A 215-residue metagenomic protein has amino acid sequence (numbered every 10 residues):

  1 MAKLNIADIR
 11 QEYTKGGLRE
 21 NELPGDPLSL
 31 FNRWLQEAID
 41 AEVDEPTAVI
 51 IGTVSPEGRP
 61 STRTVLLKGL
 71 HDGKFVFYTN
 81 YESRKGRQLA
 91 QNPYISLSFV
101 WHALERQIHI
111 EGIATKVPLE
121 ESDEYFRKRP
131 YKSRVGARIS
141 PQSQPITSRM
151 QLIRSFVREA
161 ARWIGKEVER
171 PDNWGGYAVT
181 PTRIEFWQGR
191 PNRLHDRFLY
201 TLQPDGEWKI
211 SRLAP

Functional and structural regions predicted by a protein language model:
M1-P215: Binding-site signature for planar aromatic cofactors or substrates
